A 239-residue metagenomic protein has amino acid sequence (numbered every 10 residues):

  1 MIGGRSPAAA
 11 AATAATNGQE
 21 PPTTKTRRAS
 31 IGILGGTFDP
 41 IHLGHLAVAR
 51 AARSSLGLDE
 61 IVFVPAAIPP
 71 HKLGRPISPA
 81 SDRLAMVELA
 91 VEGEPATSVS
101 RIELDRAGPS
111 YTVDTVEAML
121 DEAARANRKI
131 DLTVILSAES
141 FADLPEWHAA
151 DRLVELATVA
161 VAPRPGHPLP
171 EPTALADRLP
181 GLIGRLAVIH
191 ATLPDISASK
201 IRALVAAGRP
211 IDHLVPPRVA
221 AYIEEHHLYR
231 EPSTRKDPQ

Functional and structural regions predicted by a protein language model:
M1-Q239: Nucleotidyltransferase catalytic core that binds NTPs
